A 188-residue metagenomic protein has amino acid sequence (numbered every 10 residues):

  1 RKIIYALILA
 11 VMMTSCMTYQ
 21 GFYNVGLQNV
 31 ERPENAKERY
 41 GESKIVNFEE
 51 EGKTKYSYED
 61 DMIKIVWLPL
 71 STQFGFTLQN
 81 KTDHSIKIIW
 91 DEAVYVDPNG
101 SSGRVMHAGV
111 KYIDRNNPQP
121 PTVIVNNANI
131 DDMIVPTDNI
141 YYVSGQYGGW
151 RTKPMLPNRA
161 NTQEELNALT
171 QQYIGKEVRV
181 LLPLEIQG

Functional and structural regions predicted by a protein language model:
R1-C16: Sec-dependent bacterial lipoprotein signal peptides
C16-Q73, D83-H84, G103, K111-P120 (+2 more regions): Membrane engagement elements in two modes
F76-L78: Buried hydrophobic-core signal for structured, non-transmembrane domains
K81-Y142: The feature marks short-to-medium sequence segments in extracytoplasmic or secretory-pathway proteins
T137-G188: Terminal connector regions
